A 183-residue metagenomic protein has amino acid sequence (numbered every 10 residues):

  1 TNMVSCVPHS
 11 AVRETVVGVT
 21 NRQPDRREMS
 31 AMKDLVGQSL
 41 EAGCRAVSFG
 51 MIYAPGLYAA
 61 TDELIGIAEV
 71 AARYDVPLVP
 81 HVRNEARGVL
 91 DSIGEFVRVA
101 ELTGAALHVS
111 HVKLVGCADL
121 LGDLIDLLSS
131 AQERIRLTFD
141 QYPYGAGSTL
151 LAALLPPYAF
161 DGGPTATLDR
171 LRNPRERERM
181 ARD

Functional and structural regions predicted by a protein language model:
T1-A46, I135-L137, Y144: Divalent-metal coordination cores built from histidine and acidic residues
M3-V7, V47-F49, L78-P80, L107-S110 (+1 more regions): Hydrophobic faces of well-ordered beta-strands that scaffold small-molecule active sites in alpha/beta enzyme cores
S10-E14, G18-R22, M51, E101-T103 (+1 more regions): Polyanionic/metal-chelating signatures
Q23-S30, A54-A59, A86-G88, L114-I125: Active-site glycine- and acidic-residue-rich loops that bind and position anionic ligands or nucleotide-like cofactors
D34, Q38, D62-R73, G94-R98 (+1 more regions): Alpha-helical scaffolding segments of alpha/beta enzyme cores, especially the outer helices of TIM-barrel or partial
C44-E95: Divalent metal-binding pocket/active-site signature
E69-P77, R98-H108, S130-R136: Secondary-structure transition/capping motifs at alpha-helix termini and the adjoining loop/turn into the next element
R83-L90, V97-V112, G116-L121: Histidine- and aromatic-rich segments of cupredoxin/plastocyanin-like copper-binding domains
